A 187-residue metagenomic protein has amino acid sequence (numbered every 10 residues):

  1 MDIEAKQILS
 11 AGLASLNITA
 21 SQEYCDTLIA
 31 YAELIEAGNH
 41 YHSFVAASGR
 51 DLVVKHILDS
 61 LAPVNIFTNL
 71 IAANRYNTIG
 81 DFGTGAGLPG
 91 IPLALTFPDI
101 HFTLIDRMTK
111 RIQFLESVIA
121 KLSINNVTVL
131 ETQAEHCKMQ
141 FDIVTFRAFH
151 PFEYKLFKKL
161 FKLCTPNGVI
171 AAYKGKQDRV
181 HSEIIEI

Functional and structural regions predicted by a protein language model:
M1-N74, G80, K110-R111, S117-N125: Class I SAM-dependent transferase core
Y24, R50, A94, L130-Q133: Short loop/turn and capping residues at structural boundaries
L61, I91, K158: Active-site phosphate/pyrophosphate- and oxyanion-stabilizing loops and adjacent acidic/basic residues in soluble
G83: Conserved glycine-centered beta->alpha loop in an early N-terminal alpha/beta scaffold
A86-D99: Conserved SAM-binding loop of SAM-dependent methyltransferases across substrates and taxa, primarily the Class I
D99-I187: S-adenosylmethionine
